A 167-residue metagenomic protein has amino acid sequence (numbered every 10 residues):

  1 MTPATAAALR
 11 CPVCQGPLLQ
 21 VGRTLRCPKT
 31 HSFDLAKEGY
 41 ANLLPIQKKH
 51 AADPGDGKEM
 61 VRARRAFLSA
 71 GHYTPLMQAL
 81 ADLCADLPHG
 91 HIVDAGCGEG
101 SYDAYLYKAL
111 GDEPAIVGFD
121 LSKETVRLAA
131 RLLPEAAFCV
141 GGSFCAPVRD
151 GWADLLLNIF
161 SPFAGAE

Functional and structural regions predicted by a protein language model:
M1-D53: N-terminal auxiliary segments of SAM/dcSAM-dependent transferases
H50, G55-A79: Class I SAM-dependent methyltransferase Rossmann-like catalytic core, especially the SAM/SAH-binding loop
A81-A85, Y107: Generic structural signal for well-ordered alpha-helical scaffold segments
A85-H91: Short helix-loop-beta connector
H91-A146: Class I SAM-dependent methyltransferase SAM/SAH-binding core
F144-L155: A short acidic, Gly/Pro-enriched loop at the edge of an enzyme's catalytic core that lines a small-molecule cofactor
A153-A166: A short SAM/SAH-binding and catalytic strip from SAM-dependent methyltransferases
